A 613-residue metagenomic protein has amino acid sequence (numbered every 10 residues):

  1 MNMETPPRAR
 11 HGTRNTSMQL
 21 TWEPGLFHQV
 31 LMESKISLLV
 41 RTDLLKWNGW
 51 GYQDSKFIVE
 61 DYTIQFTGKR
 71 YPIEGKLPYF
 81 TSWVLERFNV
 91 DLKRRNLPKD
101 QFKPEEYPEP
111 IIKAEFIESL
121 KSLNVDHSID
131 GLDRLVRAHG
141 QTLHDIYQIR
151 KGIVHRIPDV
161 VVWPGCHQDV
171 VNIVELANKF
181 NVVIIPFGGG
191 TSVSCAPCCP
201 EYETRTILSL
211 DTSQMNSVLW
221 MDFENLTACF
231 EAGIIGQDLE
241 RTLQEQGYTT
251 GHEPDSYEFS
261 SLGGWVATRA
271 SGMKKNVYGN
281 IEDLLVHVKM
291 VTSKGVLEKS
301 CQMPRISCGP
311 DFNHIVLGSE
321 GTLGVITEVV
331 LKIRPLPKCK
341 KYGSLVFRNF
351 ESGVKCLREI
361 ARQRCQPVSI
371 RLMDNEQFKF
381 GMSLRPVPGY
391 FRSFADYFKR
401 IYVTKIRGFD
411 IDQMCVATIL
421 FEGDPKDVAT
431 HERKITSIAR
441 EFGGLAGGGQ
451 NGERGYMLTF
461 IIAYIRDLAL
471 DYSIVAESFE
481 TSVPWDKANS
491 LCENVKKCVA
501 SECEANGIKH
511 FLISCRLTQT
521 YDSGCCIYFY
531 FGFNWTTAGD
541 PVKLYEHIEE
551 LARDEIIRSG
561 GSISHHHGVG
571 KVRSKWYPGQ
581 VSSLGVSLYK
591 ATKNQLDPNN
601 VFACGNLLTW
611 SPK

Functional and structural regions predicted by a protein language model:
N2-K613: Noncatalytic alpha-helical scaffold of FAD-dependent oxidoreductases
